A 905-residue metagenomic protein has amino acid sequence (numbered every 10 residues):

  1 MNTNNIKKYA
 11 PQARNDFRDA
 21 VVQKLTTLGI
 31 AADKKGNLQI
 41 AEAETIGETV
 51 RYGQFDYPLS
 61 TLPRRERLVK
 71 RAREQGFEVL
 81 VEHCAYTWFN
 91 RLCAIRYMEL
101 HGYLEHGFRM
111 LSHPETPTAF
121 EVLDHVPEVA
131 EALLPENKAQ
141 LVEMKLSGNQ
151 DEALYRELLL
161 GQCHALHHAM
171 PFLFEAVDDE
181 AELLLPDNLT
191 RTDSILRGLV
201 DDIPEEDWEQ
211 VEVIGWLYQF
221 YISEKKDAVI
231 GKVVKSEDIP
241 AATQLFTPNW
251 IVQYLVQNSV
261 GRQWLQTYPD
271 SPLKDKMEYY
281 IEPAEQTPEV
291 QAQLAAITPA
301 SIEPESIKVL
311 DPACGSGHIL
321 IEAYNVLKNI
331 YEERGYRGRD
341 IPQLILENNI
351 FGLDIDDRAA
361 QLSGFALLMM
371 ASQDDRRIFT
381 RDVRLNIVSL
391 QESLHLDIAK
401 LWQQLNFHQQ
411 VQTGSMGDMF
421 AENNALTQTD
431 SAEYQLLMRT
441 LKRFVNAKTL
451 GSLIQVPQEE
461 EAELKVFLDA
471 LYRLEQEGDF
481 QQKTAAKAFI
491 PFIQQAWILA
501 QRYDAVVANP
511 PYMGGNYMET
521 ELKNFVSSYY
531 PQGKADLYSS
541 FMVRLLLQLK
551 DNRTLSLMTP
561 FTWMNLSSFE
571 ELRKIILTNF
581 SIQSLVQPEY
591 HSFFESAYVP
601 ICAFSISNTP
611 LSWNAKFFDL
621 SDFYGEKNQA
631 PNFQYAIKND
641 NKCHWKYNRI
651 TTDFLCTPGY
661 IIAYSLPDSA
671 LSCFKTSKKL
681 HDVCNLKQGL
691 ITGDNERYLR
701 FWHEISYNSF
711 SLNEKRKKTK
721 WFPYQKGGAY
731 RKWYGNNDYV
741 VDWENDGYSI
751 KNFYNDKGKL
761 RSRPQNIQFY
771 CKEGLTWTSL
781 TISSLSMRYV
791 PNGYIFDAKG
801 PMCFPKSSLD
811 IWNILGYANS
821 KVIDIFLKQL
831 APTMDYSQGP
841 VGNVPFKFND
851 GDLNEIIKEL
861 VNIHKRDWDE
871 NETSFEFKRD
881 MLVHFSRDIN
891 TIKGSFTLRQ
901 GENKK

Functional and structural regions predicted by a protein language model:
M1, M144-L154, A366, R377 (+6 more regions): Polynucleotide-recognition surfaces of large bacterial nucleic-acid defense/processing enzymes
M1-D270, L368-E392, E589: Non-catalytic, mostly N-terminal accessory regions of nucleic-acid modification and defense proteins
N2-T3, K70-L80, R197-E206, K232-P248 (+13 more regions): Glycine- and acidic
D56-R71, D187-S194, L217-E237, A284-E303 (+7 more regions): Active-site-adjacent bridging/hinge elements
L166-P299, L671, K678-H681, L686-L712 (+5 more regions): Class I S-adenosyl-L-methionine
L217, L255, G315, V506 (+3 more regions): Conserved hydrophobic/aromatic pocket- or pore-lining residues that grip, position, or stack substrates in active sites
V234-K235, A241-S584, T609-S612, K616 (+2 more regions): SAM-dependent methyltransferase catalytic region
P610-W613, Q768, T778-N843, D852-I863: Basic, amphipathic alpha-helical recognition segments used for DNA target recognition
